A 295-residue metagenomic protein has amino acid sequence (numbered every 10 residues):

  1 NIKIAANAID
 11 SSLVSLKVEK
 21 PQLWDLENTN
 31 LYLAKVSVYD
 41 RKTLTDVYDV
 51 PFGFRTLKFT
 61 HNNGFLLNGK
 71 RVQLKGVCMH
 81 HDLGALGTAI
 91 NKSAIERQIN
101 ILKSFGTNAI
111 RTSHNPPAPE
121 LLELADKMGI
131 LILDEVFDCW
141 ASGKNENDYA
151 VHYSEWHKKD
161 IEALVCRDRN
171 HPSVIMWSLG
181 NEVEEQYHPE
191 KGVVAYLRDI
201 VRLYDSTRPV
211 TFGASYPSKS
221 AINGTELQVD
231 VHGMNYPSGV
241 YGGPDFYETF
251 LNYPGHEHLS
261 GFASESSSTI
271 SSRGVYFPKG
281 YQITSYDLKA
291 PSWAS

Functional and structural regions predicted by a protein language model:
N1-L124, M128-I132, D160, C166 (+5 more regions): Secreted/periplasmic carbohydrate-active enzymes, especially glycoside hydrolases
I99-L102, A109-S295: Substrate-binding/catalytic cleft of secreted carbohydrate-active enzymes, primarily glycoside hydrolases
